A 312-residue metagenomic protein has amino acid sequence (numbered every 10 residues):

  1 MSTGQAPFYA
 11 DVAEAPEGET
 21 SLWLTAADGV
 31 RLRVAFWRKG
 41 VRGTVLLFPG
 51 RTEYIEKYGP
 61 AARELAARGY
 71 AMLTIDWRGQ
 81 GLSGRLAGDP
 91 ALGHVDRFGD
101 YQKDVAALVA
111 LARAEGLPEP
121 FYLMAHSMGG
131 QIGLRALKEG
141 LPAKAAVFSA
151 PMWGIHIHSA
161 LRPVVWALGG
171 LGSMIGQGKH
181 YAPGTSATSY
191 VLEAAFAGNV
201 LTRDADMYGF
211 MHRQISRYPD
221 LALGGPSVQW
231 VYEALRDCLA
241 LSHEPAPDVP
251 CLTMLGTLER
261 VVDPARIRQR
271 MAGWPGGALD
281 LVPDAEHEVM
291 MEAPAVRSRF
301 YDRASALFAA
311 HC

Functional and structural regions predicted by a protein language model:
M1-A26, V30-W37: An N-terminal hydrophobic leader/cap segment in hydrolases
I55, A62-G88: Conserved alpha/beta-hydrolase
G93-R113: Alpha/beta-hydrolase active-site loop
I132-Y218: Alpha/beta-hydrolase-fold enzymes
P247, T253-L255: Short beta-strand/loop motif that positions the catalytic acidic residue of the alpha/beta-hydrolase fold
V249, D263-A272: Short alpha-helix in the alpha/beta-hydrolase fold that links the catalytic acid
T257-V262: Acidic catalytic loop of the alpha/beta-hydrolase fold
A278, P283-C312: Catalytic active-site module of serine/aspartate enzymes centered on a nucleophile-bearing elbow/loop
